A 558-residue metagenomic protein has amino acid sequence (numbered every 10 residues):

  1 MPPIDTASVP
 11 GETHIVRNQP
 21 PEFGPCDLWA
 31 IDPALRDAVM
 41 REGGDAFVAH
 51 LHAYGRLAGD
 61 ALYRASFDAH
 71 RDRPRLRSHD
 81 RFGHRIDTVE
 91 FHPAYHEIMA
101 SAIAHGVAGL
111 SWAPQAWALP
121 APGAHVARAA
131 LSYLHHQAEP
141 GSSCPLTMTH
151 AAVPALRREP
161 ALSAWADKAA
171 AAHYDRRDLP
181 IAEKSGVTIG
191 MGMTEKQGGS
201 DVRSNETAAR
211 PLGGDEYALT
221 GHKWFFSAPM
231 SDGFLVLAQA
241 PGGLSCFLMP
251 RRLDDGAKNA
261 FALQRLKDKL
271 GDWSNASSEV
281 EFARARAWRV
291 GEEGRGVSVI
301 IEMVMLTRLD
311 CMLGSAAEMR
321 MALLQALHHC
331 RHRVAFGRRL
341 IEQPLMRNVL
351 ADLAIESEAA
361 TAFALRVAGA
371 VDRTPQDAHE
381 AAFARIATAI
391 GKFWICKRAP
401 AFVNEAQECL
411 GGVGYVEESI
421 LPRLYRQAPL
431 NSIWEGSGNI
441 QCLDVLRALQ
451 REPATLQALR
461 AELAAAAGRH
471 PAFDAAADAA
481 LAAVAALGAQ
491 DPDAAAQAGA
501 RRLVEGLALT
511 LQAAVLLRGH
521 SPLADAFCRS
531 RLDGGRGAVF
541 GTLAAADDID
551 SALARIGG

Functional and structural regions predicted by a protein language model:
M1-A121: Extended, charge-enriched "interface" segments that sit outside catalytic cores
P2-M40, A46, L62, V413-F473 (+1 more regions): Glycine-rich phosphate/cofactor-binding loops in nucleotide/flavin-utilizing enzymes
D87-P180, F226-P229, Q427, W434 (+1 more regions): Internal helix-loop-helix
E216-A260: A short core secondary-structure module
A257-A283: Flexible, small-/acidic-enriched active-site or ligand-binding loops
E279-T307, L324-I341, P453, A476-A494: A glycine-rich, basic-preceded beta-loop-alpha segment at the flavin cofactor/substrate interface of flavin-utilizing
E358-K392, Q407-E408, A485-A500, V504 (+1 more regions): C-terminal helix-coil-helix/basic helical segment that borders enzyme active sites and/or dimer interfaces and provides
E462-G558: C-terminal amphipathic alpha-helical interaction region
